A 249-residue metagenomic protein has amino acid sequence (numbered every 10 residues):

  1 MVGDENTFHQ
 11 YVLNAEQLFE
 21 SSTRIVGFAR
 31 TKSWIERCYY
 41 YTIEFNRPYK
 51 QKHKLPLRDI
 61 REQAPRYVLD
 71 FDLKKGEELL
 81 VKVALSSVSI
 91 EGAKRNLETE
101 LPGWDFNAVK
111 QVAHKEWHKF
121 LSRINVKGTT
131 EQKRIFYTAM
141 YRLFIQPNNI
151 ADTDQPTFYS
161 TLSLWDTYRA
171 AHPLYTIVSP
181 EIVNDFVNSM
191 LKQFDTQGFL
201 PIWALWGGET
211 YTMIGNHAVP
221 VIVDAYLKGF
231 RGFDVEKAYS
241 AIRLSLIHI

Functional and structural regions predicted by a protein language model:
M1-Y159, K192: Beta-sandwich/jelly-roll carbohydrate-recognition scaffolds of carbohydrate-active enzymes
V2-G3, D185-K192, K237-R243: Beta-strand segments within the central parallel beta-sheet cores of soluble alpha/beta enzyme folds
P102-F106, I124-K127, S160, H172-T176 (+2 more regions): Second-shell loop/turn segments in exported
W104-N107, Q155, P180-L205: Active-site-surrounding "flap" and adjacent substrate/cofactor-binding loops of secreted or lumenal enzymes, prototyped
E131-Q132, Y159-D166, S179, Y211-A218: Secondary-structure capping and boundary motifs in well-ordered enzyme cores
T138-A151, S160-V183, V223-G229: Alpha-helical support elements that line or immediately flank enzyme active sites and cofactor-binding pockets
V219-G232, A241-S245: Active-site-adjacent helix/loop patches that line small-molecule binding or acyl-intermediate pockets
I247-I249: Conserved small/polar residues in nucleotide/adenosyl-binding loops
